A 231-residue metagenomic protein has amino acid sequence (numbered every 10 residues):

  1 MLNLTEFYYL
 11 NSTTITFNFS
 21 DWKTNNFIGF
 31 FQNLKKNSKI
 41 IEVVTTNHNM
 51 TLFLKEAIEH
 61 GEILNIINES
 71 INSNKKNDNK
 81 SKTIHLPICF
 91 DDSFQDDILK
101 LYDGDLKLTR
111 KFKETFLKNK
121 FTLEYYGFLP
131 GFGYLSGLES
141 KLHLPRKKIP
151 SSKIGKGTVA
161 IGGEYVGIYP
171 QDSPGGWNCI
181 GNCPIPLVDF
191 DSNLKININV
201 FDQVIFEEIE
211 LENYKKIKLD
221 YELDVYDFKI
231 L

Functional and structural regions predicted by a protein language model:
M1-L231: Glycine-rich active-site loops that engage anionic ligands at enzyme catalytic sites
